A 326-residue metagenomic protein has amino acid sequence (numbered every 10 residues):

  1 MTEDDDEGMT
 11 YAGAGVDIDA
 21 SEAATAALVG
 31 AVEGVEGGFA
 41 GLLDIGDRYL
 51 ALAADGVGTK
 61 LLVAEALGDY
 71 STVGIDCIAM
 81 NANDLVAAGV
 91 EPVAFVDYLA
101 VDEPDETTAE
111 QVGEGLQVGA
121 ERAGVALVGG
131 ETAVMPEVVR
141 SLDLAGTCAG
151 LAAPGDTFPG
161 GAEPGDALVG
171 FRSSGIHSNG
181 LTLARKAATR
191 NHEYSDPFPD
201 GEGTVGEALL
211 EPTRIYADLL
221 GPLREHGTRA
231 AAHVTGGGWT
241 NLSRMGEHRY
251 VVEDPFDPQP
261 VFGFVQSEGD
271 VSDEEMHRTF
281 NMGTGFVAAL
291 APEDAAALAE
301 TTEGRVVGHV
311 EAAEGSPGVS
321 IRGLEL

Functional and structural regions predicted by a protein language model:
T2-V86, R122: N-terminal glycine-rich phosphate/pyrophosphate-binding loops that anchor nucleotide-derived ligands and cofactors
E3-A12, T108-A126, V139-L142, A208 (+1 more regions): Glycine-/charge-enriched secondary-structure boundary and capping motifs
D17, G165, A288: Residue-level signature of catalytic and energy-coupling elements of molecular machines, predominantly ATP/GTP-dependent
E36-G38, I45-Y49, G68, A88-P92 (+6 more regions): Short coil/turn connectors at secondary-structure junctions
G38, G130-V134, A152-F158, Y216-L220 (+1 more regions): Glycine-rich, charged/polar anion/phosphate-binding loops that engage phosphate groups from diverse ligands
D44, V57, E91-T182, H309: Glycine-rich anion-binding loops of enzyme active sites
L85-V96, E275: Short, flexible active-site-proximal loops enriched in glycine and acidic residues
I176-P222: Glycine-rich, acidic
